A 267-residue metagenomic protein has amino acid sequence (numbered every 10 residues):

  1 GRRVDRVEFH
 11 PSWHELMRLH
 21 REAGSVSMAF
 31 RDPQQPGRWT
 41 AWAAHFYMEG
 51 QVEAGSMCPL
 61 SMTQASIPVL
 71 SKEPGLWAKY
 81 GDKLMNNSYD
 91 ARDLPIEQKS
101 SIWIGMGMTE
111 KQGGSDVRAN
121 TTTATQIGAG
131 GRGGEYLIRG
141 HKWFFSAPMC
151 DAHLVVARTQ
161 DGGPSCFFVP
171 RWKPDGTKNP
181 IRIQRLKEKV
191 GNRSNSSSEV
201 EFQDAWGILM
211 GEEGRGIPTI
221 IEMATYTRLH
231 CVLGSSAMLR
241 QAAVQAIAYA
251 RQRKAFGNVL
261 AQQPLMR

Functional and structural regions predicted by a protein language model:
G1-P36, A54: Extended, charge-enriched "interface" segments that sit outside catalytic cores
A23, D32-P68: Extended, domain-scale alpha-helical bundle/helix-rich regions
M57-K83, R267: N-terminal leader/propeptide and maturation segments of large enzyme subunits in energy/redox metabolism and hydrolases
P74-T122, Q126, G131-G134: Internal maturation/activation junctions in enzymes
G133-P180: A short core secondary-structure module
D175, E199-T227, V244-Q262: A glycine-rich, basic-preceded beta-loop-alpha segment at the flavin cofactor/substrate interface of flavin-utilizing
T177-Q203: Flexible, small-/acidic-enriched active-site or ligand-binding loops
